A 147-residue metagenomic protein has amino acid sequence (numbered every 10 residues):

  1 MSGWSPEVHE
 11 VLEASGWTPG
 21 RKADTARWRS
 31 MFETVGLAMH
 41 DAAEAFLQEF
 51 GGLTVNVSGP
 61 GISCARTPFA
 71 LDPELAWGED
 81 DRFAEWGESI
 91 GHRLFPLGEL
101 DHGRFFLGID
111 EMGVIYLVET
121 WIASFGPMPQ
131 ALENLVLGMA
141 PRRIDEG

Functional and structural regions predicted by a protein language model:
M1-R104, G147: A surface-exposed partner-binding patch
G87-I90, W121, F125: Short capping loops/turns at secondary-structure boundaries
D101-R104, V114, I122-A123: Short, solvent-exposed loop/turn segments at secondary-structure junctions
I109-M112, E119: Short acidic-glycine loop/turn motifs at beta-strand connectors
I122-G147: Compact, glycine/acidic-enriched structural inserts
